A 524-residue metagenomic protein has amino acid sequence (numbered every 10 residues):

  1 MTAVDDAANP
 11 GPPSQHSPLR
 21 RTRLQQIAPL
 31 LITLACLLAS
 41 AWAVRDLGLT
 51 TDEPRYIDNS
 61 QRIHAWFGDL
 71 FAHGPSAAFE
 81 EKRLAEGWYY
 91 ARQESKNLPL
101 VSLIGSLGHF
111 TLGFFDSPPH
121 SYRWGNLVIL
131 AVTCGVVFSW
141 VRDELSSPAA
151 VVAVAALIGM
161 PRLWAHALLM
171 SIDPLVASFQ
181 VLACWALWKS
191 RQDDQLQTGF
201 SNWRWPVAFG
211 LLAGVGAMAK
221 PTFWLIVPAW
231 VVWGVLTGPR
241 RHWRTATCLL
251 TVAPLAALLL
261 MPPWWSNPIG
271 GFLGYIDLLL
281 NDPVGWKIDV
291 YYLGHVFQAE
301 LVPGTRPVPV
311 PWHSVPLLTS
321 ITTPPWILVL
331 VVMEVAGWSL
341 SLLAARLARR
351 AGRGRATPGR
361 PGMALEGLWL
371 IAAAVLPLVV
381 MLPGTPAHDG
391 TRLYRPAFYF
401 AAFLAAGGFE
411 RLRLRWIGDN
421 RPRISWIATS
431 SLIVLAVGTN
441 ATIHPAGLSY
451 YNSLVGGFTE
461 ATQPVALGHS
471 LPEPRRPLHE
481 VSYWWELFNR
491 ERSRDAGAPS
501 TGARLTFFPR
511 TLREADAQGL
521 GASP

Functional and structural regions predicted by a protein language model:
P13, R142-L145, A183-W205: Membrane-interface transmembrane helices that cradle and orient dolichyl/undecaprenyl
Q25-I32, D116, V137-G159, A177-S178 (+3 more regions): Transmembrane-helix signature of polytopic, membrane-embedded enzymes that assemble or transfer cell-envelope glycans
R45-T51, D69-L103, R123, Y291-P307 (+1 more regions): Membrane-proximal lumenal/periplasmic loop motifs of glycosylation machinery
T50-T51, R162-L175: Short acidic/glycine- and proline-prone juxtamembrane loop motifs at membrane-interface regions of multi-pass membrane
Y56-N59, H64-D69, E94-N97, V215 (+5 more regions): Transmembrane-lumen/periplasm boundary regions of multi-pass, lipid-linked membrane glycan transferases
S121-E144, L182, A186, L340-L343: Transmembrane-helix motifs of polytopic, lipid-linked glycan transferases
A153-I158, W185, A213, A217: Short helix- or helix-capping micro-motifs that position conserved polar/aromatic residues at function-defining sites
T439, R476-S523: Short periplasmic/luminal acceptor-recognition loop of GT-C membrane glycosyltransferases, typified by
